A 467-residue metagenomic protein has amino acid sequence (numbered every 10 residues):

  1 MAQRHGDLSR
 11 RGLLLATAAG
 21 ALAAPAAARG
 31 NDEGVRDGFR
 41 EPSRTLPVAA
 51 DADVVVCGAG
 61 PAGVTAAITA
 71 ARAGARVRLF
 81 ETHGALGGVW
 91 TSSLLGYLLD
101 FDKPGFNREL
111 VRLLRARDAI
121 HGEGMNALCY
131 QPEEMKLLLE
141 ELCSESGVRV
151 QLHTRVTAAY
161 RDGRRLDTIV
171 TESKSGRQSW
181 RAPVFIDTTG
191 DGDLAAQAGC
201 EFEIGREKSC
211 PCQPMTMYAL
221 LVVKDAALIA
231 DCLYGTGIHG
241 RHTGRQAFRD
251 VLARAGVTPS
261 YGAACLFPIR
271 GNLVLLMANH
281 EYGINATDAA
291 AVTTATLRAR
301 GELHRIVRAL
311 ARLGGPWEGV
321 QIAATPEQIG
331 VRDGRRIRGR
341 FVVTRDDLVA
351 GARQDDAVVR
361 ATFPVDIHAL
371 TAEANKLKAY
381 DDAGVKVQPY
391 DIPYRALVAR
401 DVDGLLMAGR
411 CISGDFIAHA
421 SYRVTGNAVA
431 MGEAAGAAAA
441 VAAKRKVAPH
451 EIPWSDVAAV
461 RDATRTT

Functional and structural regions predicted by a protein language model:
A2-G20: N-terminal secretory signal peptides and thylakoid transit peptides that target proteins across membranes
A23-R36: Bacterial Sec-dependent signal peptides at the C-terminal "C-region" and cleavage site
R36-D51: A short, basic/flexible loop-to-alpha-helix module at the beginning of a structural domain
A49-G60: Beta1/beta-strand and adjacent pyrophosphate-binding region of the FAD-binding site in flavoprotein oxidoreductases
G63: N-terminal Rossmann-fold NAD(P) dinucleotide-binding loop
T69, A75-R76, E81-R164, Q213 (+1 more regions): Conserved N-terminal/central alpha/beta ligand/cofactor-binding core
V89, L113, E172-S173, R177-V184 (+1 more regions): Flavin (FAD/FMN)-binding glycine-rich loop and adjacent Rossmann-like elements that form
Y160-Q178: Conserved beta-strand-loop-beta-strand element in the redox core of flavoprotein oxidoreductases
